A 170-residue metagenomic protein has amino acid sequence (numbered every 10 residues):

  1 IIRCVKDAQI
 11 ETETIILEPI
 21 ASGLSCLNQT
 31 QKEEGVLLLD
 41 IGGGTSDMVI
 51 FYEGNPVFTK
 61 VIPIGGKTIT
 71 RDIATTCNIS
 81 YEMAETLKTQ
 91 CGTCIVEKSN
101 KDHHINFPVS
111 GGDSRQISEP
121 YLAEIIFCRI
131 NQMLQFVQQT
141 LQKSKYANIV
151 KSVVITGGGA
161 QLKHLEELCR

Functional and structural regions predicted by a protein language model:
I1-L37, N55-P56, C77-E82, T86-A123 (+1 more regions): Nucleotide/phosphate-binding catalytic cleft detector across ATP-hydrolyzing and phosphate-transferring enzymes
V5, D40, I73, V137 (+1 more regions): Residue-level signature of catalytic and energy-coupling elements of molecular machines, predominantly ATP/GTP-dependent
L38-T45, F51-G54, P63-K67, G157-A160: A short acidic Gly-Thr/Ser loop motif
T59-V61: Residue-level detector of high-confidence beta-strand sites
P63-M83: A conserved active-site cap/scaffold subdomain adjacent to cofactor or substrate pockets
R71, P120, E124, C128-Q135 (+3 more regions): Feature representing long, continuous alpha-helical segments
I95, I149-C169: Glycine-rich phosphate-binding loops at beta-strand->alpha-helix junctions
L134, Q138-S152: Phosphate/pyrophosphate-binding loops at sites that engage ATP/ADP/AMP, CoA/4′-phosphopantetheine, polyphosphate
